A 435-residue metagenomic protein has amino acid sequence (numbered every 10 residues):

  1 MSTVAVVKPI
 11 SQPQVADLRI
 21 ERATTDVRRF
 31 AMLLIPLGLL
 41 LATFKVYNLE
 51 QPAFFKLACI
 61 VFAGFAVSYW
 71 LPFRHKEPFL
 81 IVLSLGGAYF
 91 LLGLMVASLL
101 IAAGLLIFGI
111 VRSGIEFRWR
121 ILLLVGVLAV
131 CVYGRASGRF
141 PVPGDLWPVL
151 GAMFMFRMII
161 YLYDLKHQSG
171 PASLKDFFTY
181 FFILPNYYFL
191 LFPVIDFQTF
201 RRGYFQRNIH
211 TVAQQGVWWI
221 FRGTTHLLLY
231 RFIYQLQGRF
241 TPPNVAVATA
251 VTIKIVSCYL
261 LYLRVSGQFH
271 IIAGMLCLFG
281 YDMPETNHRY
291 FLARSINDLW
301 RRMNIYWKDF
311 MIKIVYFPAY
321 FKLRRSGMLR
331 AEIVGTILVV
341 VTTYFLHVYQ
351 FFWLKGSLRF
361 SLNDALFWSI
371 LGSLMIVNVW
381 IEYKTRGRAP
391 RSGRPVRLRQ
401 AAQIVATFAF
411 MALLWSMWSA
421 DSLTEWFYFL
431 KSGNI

Functional and structural regions predicted by a protein language model:
S2-I435: Membrane-embedded transmembrane alpha-helical bundles that form the catalytic cores of multi-pass lipid-modifying
